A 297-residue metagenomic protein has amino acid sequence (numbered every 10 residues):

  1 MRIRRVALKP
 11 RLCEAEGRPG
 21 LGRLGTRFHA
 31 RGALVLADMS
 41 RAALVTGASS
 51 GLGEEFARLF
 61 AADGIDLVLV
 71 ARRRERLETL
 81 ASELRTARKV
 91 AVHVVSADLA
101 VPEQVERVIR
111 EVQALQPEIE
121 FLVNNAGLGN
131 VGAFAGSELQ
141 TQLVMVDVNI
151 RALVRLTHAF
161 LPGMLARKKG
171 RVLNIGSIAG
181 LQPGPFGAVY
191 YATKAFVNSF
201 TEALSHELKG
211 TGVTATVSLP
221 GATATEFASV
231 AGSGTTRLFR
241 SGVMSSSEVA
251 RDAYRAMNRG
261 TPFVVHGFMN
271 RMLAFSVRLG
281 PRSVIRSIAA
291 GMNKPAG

Functional and structural regions predicted by a protein language model:
S49-S50: Conserved glycine-rich cofactor-binding loop
G64-L80: Conserved glycine-rich Rossmann-like NAD(P)H-binding loop of the short-chain dehydrogenase/reductase
S96-R107, L139: The beta1-alpha1 cofactor-binding region of Rossmann-like NAD(H)/NADP(H)-dependent oxidoreductases
A133-V146: Substrate-binding pocket helix/loop in short-chain dehydrogenase/reductase
T157, T193: Active-site helix of classical SDR
S177: Residue(s) in the substrate-gating loop at a strand-loop-helix junction that position the organic substrate next
S205-M272, S283, S287: SDR active-site lid
